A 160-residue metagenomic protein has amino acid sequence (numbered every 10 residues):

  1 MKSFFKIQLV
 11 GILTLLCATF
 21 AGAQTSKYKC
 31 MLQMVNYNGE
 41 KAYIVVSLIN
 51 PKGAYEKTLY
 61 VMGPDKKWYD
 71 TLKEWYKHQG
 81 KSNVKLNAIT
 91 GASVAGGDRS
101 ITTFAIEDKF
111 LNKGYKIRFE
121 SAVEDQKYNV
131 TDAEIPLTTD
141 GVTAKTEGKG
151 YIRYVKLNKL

Functional and structural regions predicted by a protein language model:
M1-S26: Bacterial Sec-dependent N-terminal signal peptides
K27-N38: Short amphipathic, basic-aromatic surface patches that mediate peripheral association with negatively charged
Q33-V35, Y60-K66, Y154-N158: Short, solvent-exposed aromatic-acidic interface loops
M34-N36, N50, D108, V123-D125: Beta-strand elements of well-folded, non-transmembrane domains
E40-I44: Short coil-to-beta strand junction motifs in C2/discoidin
V45-I49, R118-E120: Beta-strand signatures of extracellular beta-sandwich domains
P51-G114: Structured domain cores in non-transmembrane regions
I106, N112-K116, S121-L160: Glycine-rich, aromatic-bearing surface loops/beta-hairpins
